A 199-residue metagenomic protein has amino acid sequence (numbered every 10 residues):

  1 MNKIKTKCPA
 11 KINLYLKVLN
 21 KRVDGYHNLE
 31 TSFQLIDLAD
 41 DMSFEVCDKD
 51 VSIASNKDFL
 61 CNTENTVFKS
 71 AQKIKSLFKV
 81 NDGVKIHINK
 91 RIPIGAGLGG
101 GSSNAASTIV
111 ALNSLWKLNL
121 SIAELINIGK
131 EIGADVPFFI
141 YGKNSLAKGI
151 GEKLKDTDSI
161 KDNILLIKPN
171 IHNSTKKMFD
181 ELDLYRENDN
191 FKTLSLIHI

Functional and structural regions predicted by a protein language model:
N2-N81: N-terminal beta-alpha supersecondary unit
N2-T31, L118-L196: ATP-dependent small-molecule kinase catalytic core of the GHMP/sugar-kinase superfamily and closely related
E30, V84-A96: Short pre-catalytic strand/loop immediately N-terminal to key active-site residues, enriched for Gly-Thr
D41-S43, K85, P137: Short, surface-exposed charged micro-motifs
A71-Q72, I109, K130, F138: Residues within alpha-helical segments
S76-K85, A111-I132: Phosphate-handling active-site elements
A96-L125, F138: DPxDG-like acidic metal-binding loop motif
